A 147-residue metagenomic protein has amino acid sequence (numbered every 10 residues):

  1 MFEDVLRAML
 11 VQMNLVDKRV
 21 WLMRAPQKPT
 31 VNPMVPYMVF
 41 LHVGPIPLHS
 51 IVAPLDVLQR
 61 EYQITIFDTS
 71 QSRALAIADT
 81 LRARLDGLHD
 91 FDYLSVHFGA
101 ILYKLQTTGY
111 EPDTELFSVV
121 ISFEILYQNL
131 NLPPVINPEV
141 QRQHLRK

Functional and structural regions predicted by a protein language model:
M1-V52, L88, L94, V135-R142 (+1 more regions): Small/polar-rich, solvent-exposed N-terminal microdomains that initiate assembly or binding
Q12-M13, F40-V43, D79, Y103 (+1 more regions): A general secondary-structure boundary signal
H49, R73, L130-P134: Intrinsically disordered, low-complexity acidic/polar segments
I51-L55, P112-T114: Short, solvent-exposed beta-strand/turn "edge" segments of beta-rich domains on protein surfaces
D56-Q71, L81, L116-Q128: Oligomerization/assembly interface segments of phage tail-like spikes and tubes
T69-D90: Mid-chain, well-packed structural core segment of small domains
A83-P133: Acidic-leaning, charged glycine-interspersed low-complexity segments
